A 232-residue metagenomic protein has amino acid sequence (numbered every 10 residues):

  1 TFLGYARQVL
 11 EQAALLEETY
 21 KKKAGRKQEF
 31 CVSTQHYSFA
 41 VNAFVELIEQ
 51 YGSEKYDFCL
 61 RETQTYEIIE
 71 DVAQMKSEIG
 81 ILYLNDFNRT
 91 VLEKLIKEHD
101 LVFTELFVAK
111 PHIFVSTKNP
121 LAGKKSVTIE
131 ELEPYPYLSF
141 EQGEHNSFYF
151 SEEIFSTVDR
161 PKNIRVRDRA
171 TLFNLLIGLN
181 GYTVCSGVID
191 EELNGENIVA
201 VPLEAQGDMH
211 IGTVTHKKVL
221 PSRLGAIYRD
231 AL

Functional and structural regions predicted by a protein language model:
T1-K22: Alpha-helical "hinge/linker" immediately C-terminal to small N-terminal DNA-binding modules
T1-Y5, A43, V219-L232: Short amphipathic alpha-helical coupling segments at ligand-binding clamshell hinges and other catalytic/signaling
K23-E70, L220-R223: N-terminal winged-helix
A40-E46, R89, L121, I129 (+2 more regions): Secondary-structure junction motif
A73-K76, Y83, Q142-V199: Hydrophobic hinge/microswitch elements
L95-Y137: Flexible hinge/capping segments at coil-to-helix
E98-T104, A109-K110, A170-V219: Beta-alpha-beta core module
K118-V127, A205-G207, K218-L224: Short helix-loop capping/hinge motifs at secondary-structure junctions, enriched in acidic/polar residues
